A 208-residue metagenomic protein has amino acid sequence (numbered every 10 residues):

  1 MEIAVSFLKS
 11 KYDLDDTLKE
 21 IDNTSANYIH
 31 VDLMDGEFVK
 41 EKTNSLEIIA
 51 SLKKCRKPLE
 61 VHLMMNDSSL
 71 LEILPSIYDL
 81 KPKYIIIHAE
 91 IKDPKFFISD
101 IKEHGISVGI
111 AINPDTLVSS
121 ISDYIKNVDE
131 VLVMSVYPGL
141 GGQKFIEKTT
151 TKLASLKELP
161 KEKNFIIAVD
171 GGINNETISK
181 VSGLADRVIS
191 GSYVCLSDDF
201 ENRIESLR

Functional and structural regions predicted by a protein language model:
I3-F7, I29-V31, L59-L63, K83-I87 (+4 more regions): Hydrophobic faces of well-ordered beta-strands that scaffold small-molecule active sites in alpha/beta enzyme cores
S6, E162-V169, N174-I178, S182-R208: Alpha/beta catalytic cores of nucleotide-metabolism and tRNA/nucleoside-modifying enzymes
D16-I21, S69-D79, T116-N127, G171-V188: Catalytic cores of alpha/beta
I21, D32, I77, V131 (+5 more regions): Conserved, mostly hydrophobic/aromatic
H30-D100: N-terminal active-site wall of soluble small-molecule enzyme domains
G36-E41, P114, S122-A154, E158-P160 (+1 more regions): Glycine/Thr-rich beta-alpha phosphate-binding loop at enzyme active sites
T43-H62, D100-N113, T149-G171, L207: Alpha-helix-loop-beta-strand connector modules within alpha/beta enzyme cores
I85-D93, L132-G142, L184-I204: Glycine-rich phosphate-binding active-site loops on the catalytic face of alpha/beta enzymes
